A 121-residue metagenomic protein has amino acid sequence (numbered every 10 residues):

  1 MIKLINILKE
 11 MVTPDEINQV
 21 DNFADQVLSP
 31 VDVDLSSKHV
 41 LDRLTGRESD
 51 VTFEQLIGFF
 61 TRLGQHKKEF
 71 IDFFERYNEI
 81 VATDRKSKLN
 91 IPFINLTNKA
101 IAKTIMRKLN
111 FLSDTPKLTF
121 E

Functional and structural regions predicted by a protein language model:
I2-E121: Ribonuclease/tRNase effector modules and their secretory precursors
